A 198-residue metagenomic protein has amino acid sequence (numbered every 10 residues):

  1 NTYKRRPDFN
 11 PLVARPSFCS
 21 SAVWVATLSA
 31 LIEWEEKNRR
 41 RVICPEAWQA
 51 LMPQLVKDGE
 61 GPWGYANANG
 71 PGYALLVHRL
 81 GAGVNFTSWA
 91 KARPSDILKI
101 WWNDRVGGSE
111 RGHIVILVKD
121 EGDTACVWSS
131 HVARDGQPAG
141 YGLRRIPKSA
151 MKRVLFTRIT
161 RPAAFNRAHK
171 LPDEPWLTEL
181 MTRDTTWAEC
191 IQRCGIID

Functional and structural regions predicted by a protein language model:
N1-A68, W187-D198: N-terminal capping segments
K4, V13, I43, D58-E60 (+8 more regions): Alpha-helical structural elements
P16, L55-K57, Y65, R93 (+4 more regions): Alpha-helical protein-protein interaction elements
P45-D135: ...with weaker cross-activation on analogous glycine-rich loops/strands in unrelated enzymes
T124-D198: Low-complexity, Gly/Ser/Thr/Pro-rich intrinsically disordered linker/tail segments
